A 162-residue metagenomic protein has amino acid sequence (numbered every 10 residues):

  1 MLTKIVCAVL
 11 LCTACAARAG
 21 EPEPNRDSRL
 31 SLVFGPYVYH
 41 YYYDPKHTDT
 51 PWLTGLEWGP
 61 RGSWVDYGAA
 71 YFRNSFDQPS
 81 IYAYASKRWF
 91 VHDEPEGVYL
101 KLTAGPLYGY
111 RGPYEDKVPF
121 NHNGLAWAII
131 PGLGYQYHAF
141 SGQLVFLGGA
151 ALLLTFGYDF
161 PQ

Functional and structural regions predicted by a protein language model:
M1-D27, Q162: Cleavable N-terminal export/targeting peptides
A19-R61, A70-Y71, Y82: Short glycine/proline- and aromatic-enriched beta-strand/turn motifs that initiate or cap beta-hairpins
G20-R29, G59-W64, F90-L100, Q162: Short loop/turn motifs that connect adjacent beta-strands in outer-membrane beta-barrel proteins
S28, T48-T54, D77-A83, G124-I129 (+2 more regions): Residues that define the transmembrane beta-barrel architecture of outer-membrane proteins
L32-Y39, W64-N74, P131-L133, Y137-G149: Transmembrane beta-strand segments that form the barrel wall of outer-membrane beta-barrel proteins
V38, A150-Q162: Outer-membrane beta-barrel "beta-signal"
Y43-H47, K101-A128: Outer-membrane beta-barrel translocator/channel fold
W58-P60, K87-W89, Y135-Y137, F146 (+1 more regions): Residue-level signature of outer-membrane beta-barrel architecture
